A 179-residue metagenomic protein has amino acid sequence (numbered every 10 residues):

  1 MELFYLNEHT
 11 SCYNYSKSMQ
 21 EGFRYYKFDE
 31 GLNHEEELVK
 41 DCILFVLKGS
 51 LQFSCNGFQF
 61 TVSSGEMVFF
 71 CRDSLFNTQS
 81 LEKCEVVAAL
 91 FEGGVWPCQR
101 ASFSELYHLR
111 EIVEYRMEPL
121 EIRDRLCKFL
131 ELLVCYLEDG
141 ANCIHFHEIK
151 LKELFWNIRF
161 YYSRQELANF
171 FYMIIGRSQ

Functional and structural regions predicted by a protein language model:
M1-K17, E138-N142: A short, N-terminal "cap"/entry segment at the start of jelly-roll beta-barrel domains of the cupin/DSBH fold
E2-L3, H9-T10, Q52, F58-Q59 (+1 more regions): Hydrophobic alpha-helices of bacterial signal-transduction systems
E8-C12, L32-E35, A168-R177: A short, terminal or domain-edge coil/loop segment
N14-R110: N-terminal regulatory/effector-sensing and dimerization cores that precede helix-turn-helix DNA-binding domains
F70-R72, G176-Q179: Short, mixed-charge aromatic SLiMs
A89-V95, I112-M117, L133-E138: A general structural signal for short secondary-structure boundary/capping elements
F103-K128: Aromatic/histidine-rich interaction motifs
E121-S178: An amphipathic alpha-helical interaction segment
